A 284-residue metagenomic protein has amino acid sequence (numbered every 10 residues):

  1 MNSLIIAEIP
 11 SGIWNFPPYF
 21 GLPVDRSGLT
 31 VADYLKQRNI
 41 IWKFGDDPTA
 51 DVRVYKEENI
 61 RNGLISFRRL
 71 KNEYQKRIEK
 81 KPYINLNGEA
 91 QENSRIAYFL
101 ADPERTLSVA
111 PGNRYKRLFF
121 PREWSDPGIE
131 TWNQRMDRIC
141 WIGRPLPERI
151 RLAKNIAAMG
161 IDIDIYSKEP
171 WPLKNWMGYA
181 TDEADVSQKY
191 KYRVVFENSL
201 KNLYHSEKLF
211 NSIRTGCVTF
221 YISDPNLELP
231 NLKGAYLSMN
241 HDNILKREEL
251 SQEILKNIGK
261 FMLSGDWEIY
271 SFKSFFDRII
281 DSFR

Functional and structural regions predicted by a protein language model:
N2-Q91, R95-E169, L173-R284: Pol beta-like nucleotidyltransferase catalytic core
